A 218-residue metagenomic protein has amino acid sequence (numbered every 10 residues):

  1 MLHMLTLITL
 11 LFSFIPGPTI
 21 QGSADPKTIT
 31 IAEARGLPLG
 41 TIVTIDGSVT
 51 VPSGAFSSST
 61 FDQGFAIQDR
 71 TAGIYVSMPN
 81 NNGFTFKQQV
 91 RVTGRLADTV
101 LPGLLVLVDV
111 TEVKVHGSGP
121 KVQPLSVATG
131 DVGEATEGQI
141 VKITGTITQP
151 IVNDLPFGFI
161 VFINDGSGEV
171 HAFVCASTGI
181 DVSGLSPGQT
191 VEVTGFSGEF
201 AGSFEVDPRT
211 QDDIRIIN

Functional and structural regions predicted by a protein language model:
M1-I8: Sec-dependent signal peptide recognition, specifically the positively charged N-region followed immediately by
G17-N218: OB-fold single-stranded nucleic acid-binding module
